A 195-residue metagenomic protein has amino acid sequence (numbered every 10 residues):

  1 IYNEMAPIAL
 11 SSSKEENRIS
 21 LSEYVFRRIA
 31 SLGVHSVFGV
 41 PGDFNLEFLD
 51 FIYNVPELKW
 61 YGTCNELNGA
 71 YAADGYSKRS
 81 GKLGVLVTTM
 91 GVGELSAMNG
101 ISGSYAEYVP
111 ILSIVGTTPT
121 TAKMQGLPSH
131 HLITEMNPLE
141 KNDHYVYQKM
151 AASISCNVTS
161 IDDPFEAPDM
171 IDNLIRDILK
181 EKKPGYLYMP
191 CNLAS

Functional and structural regions predicted by a protein language model:
Y2-S195: N-terminal alpha/beta PP-like core and its mobile active-site loop of ThDP/TPP-dependent enzymes
